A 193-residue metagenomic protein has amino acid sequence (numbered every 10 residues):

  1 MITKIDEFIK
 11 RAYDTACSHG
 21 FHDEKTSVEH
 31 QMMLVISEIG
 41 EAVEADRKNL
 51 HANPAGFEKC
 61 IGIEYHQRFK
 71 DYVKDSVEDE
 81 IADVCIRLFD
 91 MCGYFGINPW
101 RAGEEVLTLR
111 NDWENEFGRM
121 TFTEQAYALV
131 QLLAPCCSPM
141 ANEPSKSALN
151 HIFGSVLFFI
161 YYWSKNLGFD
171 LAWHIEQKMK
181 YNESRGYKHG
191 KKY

Functional and structural regions predicted by a protein language model:
M1-Y193: Flexible "arm" and connector segments at domain edges
